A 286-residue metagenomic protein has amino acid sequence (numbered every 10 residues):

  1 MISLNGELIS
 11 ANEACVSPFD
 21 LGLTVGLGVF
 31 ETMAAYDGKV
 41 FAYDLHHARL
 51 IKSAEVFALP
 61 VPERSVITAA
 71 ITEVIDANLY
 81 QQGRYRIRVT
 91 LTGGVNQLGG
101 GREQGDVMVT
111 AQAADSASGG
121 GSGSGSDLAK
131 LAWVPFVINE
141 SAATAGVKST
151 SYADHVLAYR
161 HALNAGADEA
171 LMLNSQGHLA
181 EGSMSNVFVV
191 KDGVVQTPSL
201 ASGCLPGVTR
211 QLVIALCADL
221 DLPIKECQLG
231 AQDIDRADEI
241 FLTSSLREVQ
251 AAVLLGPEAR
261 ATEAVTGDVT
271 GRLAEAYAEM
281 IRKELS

Functional and structural regions predicted by a protein language model:
M1-D76, T92, L98-S286: Helix-start/capping segments and mature chain N-termini
Y80-L91: Ordered, amphipathic secondary-structure segments that act as subunit-interaction surfaces in large macromolecular
